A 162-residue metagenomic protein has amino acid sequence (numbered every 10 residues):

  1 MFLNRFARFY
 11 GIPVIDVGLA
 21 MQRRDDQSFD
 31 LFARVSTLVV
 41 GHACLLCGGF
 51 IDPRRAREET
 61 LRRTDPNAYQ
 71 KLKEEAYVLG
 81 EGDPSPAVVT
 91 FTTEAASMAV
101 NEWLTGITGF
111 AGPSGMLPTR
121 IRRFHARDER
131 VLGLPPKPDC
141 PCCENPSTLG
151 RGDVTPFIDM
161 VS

Functional and structural regions predicted by a protein language model:
M1-G41: Rossmann-fold NAD(P)-binding glycine/threonine-rich loop
F2-L3, A87, R127-E129: Generic recognition of flexible, low-complexity loop/linker segments
G18-L19, G48, T92, E144: Active-site proximal loops enriched in glycine and acidic residues that flank catalytic Cys/His/Asp and coordinate
L19-R23, I51, F124-A126: Glycine-rich beta-alpha junction loops
Q22, D52-R54, T148-G150: Short, acidic Gly/Pro/Ser/Thr-rich loop/turn segments
D26-P118: Adenosine-phosphate binding glycine-rich loop
T105-S162: Phosphate-binding loop/pocket of nucleotide- and phosphate-handling active sites
